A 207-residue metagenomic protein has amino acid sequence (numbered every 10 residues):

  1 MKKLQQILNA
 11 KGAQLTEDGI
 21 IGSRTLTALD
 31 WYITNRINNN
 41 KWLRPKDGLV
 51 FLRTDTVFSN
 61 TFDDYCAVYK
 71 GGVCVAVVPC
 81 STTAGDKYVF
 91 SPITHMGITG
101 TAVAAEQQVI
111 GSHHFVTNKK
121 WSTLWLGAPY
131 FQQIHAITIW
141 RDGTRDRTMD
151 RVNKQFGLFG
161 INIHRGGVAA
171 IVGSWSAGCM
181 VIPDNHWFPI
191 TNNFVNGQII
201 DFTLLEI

Functional and structural regions predicted by a protein language model:
M1-Y32: Short acidic, glycine/serine/threonine-rich helix-capping segments at coil-helix boundaries
I21-G173, W187-I200, L205-I207: Cell wall/extracellular polymer interaction/catalysis modules
S176: Active-site neighborhood of thiol-dependent amide/isopeptide-bond enzymes
I182: Short, well-ordered, aromatic-rich surface patches in folded extracellular/luminal domains
